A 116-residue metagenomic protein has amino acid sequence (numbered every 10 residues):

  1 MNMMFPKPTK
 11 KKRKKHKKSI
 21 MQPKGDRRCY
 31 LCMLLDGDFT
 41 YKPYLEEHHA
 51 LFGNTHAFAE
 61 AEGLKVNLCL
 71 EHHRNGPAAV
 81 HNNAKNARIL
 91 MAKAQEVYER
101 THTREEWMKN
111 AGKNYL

Functional and structural regions predicted by a protein language model:
M1-Y44, R88-L116: A boundary/linker detector
Y30-K65, G76-N82: Histidine-centered nuclease catalytic patch
L68-H72: Zinc-coordinating Cys/His ligand positions in small cysteine/histidine-rich zinc-finger domains
H73-G76, E96-Y98: Short, surface-exposed, polar/charged, turn-prone segments marking secondary-structure boundaries
N83-A87: Short, solvent-exposed helix-helix connector turns and helix-capping sites enriched in acidic/polar residues
